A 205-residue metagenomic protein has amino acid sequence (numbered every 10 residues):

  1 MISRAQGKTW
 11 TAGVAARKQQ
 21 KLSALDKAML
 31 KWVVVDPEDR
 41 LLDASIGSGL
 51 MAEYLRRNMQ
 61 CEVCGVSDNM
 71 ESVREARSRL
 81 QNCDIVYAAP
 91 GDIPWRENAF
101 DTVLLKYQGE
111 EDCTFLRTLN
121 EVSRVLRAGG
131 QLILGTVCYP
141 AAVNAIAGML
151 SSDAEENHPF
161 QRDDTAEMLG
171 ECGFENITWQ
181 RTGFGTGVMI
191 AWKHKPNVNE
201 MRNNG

Functional and structural regions predicted by a protein language model:
M1-V34, L50-M51, S72, P140: Conserved class I S-adenosyl-L-methionine
L42, S48-D92: Class I SAM-dependent methyltransferase SAM/SAH-binding core
G91-V103: A short acidic, Gly/Pro-enriched loop at the edge of an enzyme's catalytic core that lines a small-molecule cofactor
T102-T114: A short SAM/SAH-binding and catalytic strip from SAM-dependent methyltransferases
L116-Q131: A short glycine-rich, Lys/Arg-flanked "PGG" loop and its adjoining helix->strand segment in the class I
I133-E156: Conserved class I S-adenosyl-L-methionine
N157-C172: Short alpha-helix
G173, I177-G205: Core SAM-dependent methyltransferase catalytic element
